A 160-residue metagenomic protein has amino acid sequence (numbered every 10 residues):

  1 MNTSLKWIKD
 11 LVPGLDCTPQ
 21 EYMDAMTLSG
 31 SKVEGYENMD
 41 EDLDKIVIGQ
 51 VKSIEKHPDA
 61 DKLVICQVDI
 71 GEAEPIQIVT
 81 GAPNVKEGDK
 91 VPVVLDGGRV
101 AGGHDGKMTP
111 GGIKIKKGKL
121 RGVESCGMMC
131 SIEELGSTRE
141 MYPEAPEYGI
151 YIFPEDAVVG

Functional and structural regions predicted by a protein language model:
M1-G160: Phosphate-backbone binding interfaces of nucleic-acid-interacting proteins
